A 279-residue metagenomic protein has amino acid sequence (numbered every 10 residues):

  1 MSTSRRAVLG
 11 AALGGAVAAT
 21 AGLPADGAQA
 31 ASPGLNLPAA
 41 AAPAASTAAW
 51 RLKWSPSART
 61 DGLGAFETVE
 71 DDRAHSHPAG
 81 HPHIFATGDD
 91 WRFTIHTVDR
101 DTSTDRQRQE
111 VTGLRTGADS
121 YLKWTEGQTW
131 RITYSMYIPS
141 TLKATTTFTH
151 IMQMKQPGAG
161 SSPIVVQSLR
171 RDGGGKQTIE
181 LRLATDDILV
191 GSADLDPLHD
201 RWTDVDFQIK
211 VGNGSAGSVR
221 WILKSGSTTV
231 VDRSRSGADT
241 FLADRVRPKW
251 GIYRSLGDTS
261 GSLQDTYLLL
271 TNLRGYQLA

Functional and structural regions predicted by a protein language model:
M1-L9, G27-A30: Twin-arginine (Tat) signal peptide motif
S2, L9-G22, L35-A279: Low-complexity, Ser/Thr/Pro/Gly-rich disordered linker/stalk regions
